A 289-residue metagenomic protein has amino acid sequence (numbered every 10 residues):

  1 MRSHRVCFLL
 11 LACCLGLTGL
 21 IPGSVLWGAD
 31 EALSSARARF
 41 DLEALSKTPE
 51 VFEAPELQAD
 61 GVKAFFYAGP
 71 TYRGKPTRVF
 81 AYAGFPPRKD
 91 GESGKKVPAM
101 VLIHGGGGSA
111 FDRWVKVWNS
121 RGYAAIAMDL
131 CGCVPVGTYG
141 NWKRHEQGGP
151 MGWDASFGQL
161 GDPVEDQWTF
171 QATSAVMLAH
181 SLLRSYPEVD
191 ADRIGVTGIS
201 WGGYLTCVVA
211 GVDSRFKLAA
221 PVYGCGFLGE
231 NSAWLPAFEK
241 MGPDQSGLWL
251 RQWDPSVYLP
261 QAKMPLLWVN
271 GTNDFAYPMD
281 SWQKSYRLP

Functional and structural regions predicted by a protein language model:
F8-G23: Bacterial N-terminal signal peptides
E43-K95: N-terminal cap/lid segment of alpha/beta-hydrolase-fold proteins
G91-K96, G148, D154-I199: Gly/Ser-rich "nucleophile elbow"/oxyanion-hole loop immediately N-terminal to the catalytic nucleophile in hydrolases
G94-G105: Short beta-strand element of the alpha/beta-hydrolase
A110-D112, K116-S174, C225-F238: Cap/lid segment of the alpha/beta-hydrolase catalytic domain
M177-L248: Primarily recognizes the serine-hydrolase "nucleophile elbow" in alpha/beta-hydrolase and SGNH/GDSL folds
A262, W268-N270: Short beta-strand/loop motif that positions the catalytic acidic residue of the alpha/beta-hydrolase fold
F275-S281: Conserved alpha/beta-hydrolase "acid-adjacent" motif
